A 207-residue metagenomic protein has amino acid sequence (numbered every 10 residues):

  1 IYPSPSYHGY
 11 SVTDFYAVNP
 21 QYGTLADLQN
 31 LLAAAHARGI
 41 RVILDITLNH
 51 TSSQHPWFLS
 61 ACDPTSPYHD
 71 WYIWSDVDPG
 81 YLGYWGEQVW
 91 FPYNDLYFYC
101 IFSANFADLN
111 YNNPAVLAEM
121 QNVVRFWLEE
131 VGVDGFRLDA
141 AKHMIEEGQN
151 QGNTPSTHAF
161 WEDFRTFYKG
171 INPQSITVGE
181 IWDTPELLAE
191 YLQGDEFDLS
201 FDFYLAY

Functional and structural regions predicted by a protein language model:
I1-Y207: Active-site and adjacent substrate-binding regions of carbohydrate-active enzymes
